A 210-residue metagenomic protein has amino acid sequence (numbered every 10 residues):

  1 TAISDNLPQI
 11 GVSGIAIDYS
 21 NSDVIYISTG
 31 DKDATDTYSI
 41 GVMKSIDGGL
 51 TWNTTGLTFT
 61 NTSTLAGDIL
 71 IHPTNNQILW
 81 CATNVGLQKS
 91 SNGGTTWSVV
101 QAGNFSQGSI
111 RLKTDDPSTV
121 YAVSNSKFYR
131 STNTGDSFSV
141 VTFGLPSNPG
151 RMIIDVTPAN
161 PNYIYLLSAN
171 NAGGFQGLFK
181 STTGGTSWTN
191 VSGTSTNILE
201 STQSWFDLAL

Functional and structural regions predicted by a protein language model:
T1-L210: Extracellular glycan-interacting surfaces
